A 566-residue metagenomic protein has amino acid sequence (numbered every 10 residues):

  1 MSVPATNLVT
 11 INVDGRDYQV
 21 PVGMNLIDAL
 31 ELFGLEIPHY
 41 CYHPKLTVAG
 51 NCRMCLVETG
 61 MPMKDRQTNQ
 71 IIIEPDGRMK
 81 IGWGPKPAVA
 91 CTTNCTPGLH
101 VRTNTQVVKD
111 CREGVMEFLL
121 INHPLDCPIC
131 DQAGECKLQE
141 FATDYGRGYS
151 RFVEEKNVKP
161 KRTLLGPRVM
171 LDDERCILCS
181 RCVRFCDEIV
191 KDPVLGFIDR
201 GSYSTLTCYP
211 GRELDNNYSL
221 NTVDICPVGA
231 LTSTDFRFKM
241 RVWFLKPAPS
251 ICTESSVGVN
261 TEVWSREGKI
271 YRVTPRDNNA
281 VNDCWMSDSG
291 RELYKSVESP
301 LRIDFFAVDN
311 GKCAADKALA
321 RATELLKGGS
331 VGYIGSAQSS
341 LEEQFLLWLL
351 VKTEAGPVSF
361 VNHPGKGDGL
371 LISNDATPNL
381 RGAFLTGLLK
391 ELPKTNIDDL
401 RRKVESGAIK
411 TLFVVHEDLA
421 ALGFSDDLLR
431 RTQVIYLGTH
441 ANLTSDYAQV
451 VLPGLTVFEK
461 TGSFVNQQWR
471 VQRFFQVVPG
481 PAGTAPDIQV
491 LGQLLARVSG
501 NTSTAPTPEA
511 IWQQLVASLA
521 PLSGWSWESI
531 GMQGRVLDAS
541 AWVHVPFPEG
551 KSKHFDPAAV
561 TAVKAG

Functional and structural regions predicted by a protein language model:
M24-D28, S340, P486: Short, structural beta-strand-to-alpha-helix junction motif
L26-G60: A basic, amphipathic helix-loop patch mediating RNA/tRNA/ribosome contacts
R53-I251, V257-T261, K269: Fe-S ferredoxin-like electron-transfer domains and their immediately adjacent linker/connector regions across
V153, K161, W264-S330, I372 (+3 more regions): Cofactor-/ligand-binding subdomain signature composed of acidic, glycine-rich, tryptophan-containing flexible loops
N217-P275, H416-D418, S425-N442, V477-G492: Phosphate/diphosphate-binding loops
G332-E343, D418-A420: Gly/Ser/Thr-rich loops at beta-strand to alpha-helix junctions that form or flank small-molecule/cofactor-binding
Q344, L350-S526, I530: Non-catalytic alpha/beta scaffold blocks inside enzyme catalytic domains
W512-G566: Long, low-complexity segments enriched in small/aliphatic residues
